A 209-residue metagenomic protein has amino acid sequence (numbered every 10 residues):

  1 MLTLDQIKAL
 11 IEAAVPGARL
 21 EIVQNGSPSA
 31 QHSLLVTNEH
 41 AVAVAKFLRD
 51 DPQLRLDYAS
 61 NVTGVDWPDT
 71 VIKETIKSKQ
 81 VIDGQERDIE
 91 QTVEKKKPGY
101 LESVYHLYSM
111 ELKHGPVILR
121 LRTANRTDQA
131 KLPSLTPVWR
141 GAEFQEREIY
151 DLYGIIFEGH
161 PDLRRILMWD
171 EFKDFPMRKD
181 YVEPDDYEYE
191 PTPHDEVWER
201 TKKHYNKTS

Functional and structural regions predicted by a protein language model:
M1-S209: Terminal low-complexity/charged segments
